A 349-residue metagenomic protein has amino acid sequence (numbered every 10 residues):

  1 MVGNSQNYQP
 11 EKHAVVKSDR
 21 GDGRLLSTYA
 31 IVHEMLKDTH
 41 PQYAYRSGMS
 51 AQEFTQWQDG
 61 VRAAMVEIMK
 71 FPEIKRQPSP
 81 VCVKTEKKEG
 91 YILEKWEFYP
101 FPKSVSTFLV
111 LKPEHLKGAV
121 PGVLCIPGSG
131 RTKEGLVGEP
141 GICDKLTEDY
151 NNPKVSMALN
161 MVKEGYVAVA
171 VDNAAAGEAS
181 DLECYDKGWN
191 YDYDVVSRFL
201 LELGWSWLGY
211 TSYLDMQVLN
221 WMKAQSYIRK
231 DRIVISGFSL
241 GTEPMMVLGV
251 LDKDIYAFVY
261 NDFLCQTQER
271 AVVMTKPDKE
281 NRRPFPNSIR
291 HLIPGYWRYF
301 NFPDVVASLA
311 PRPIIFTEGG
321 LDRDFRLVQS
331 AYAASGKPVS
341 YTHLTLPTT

Functional and structural regions predicted by a protein language model:
V2-I92: N-terminal targeting or regulatory segments adjacent to alpha/beta-hydrolase or S9 domains
S104-V105, E114-G122: Proline/glycine-enriched tight loop/beta-turn segments at coil->beta junctions that connect or precede beta-strands
I126-Y213: Cap/lid segment of the alpha/beta-hydrolase catalytic domain
D194-S239: Gly/Ser-rich "nucleophile elbow"/oxyanion-hole loop immediately N-terminal to the catalytic nucleophile in hydrolases
V195, L201-L203, Y210, A257-V306 (+3 more regions): Mobile cap/lid helix-loop segments that gate and shape the active-site cleft of serine hydrolases
G237-V247: Glycine-rich nucleophile elbow surrounding the catalytic serine of serine-hydrolase chemistry
F316-T317: Short beta-strand/loop motif that positions the catalytic acidic residue of the alpha/beta-hydrolase fold
T342-T348: Conserved small/polar residues in nucleotide/adenosyl-binding loops
